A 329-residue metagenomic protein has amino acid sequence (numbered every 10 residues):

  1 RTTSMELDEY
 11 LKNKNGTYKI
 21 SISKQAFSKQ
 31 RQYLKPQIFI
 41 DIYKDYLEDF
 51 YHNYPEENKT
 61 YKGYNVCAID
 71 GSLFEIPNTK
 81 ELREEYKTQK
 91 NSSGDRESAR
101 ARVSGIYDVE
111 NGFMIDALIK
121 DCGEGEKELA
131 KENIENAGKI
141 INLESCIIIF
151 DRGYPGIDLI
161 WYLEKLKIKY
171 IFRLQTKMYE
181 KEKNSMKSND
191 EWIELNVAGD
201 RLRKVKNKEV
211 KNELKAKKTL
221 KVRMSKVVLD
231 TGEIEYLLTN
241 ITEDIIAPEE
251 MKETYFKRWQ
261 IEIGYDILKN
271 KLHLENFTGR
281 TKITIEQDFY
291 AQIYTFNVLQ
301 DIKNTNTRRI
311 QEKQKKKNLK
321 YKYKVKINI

Functional and structural regions predicted by a protein language model:
R1-S4, A26, Q30-L34, I38-Y46 (+4 more regions): Single, function-defining residue in the core of a domain
T2-G16: Short, charged amphipathic recognition helices of the HTH superfamily and cognate SANT/SANTA-like modules
N13-S28: Short, basic interhelical loop/turn and adjoining N-cap of the next helix at nucleic-acid- or acidic-partner-contacting
E85: A gly/ser-rich beta-alpha-beta helix-loop segment of oxidoreductase catalytic cores
